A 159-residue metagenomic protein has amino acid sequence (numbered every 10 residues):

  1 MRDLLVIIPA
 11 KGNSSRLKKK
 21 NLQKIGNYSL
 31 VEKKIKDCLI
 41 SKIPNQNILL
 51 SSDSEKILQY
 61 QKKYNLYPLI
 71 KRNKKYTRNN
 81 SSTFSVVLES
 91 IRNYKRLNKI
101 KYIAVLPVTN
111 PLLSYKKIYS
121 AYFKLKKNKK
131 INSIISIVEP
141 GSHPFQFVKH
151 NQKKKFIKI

Functional and structural regions predicted by a protein language model:
M1-D3, N45, K99-I100, K130-I131: A general structural motif
R2-S52: N-terminal glycine-rich phosphate-binding loop and ensuing alpha1 helix
V6-I8, L50, V105, S133-S136: Structural beta-sheet core signal
Q23-N27, P68, S120-K124: Glycine-rich, phosphate-binding/catalytic loops in enzymes
G26, I70-N73, I137, N151: Residues at the C-termini of beta-strands that transition into short coil/loop
I43, L49, E55-A104, L112-L113 (+1 more regions): Short phosphate-binding loop-to-helix
N80-S85, E89, Y102, V108-I159: Conserved core of the sugar-phosphate nucleotidyltransferase
